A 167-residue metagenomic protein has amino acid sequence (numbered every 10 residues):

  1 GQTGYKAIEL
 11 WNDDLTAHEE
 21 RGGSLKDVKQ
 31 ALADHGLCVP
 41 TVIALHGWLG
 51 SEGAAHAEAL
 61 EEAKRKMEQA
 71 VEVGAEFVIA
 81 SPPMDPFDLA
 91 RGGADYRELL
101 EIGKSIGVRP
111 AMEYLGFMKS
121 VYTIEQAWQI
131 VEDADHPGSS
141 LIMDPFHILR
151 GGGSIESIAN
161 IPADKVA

Functional and structural regions predicted by a protein language model:
G1, E19, G53-A54, V121-W128 (+2 more regions): Gly/Pro-rich active-site loop or hairpin
G1-D13, Q69, V73-G74: Catalytic domains of carbohydrate-active enzymes, especially glycoside hydrolases
K6, C38, A75-E76, D164: Short acidic/polar active-site loop segments enriched in Thr and Asp
E9, T41-I43, I79, A111 (+2 more regions): Conserved beta-strand positions in the central sheet of alpha/beta enzyme cores
E9-A33, P82-P86: Glycine-rich, proline-tolerant flexible connector loops at the mouths of alpha/beta enzymes
N12-D14, G116, H147: Short, glycine/acidic-enriched loop or turn micro-motifs at the edges of active sites
R21-H35, K64-V71, G153-D164: Short amphipathic alpha-helices and their capping/turn segments at secondary-structure boundaries
A31-H35, W48-M143, R150: Active-site acidic/histidine proton-transfer and metal-coordination neighborhood in alpha/beta enzyme cores
